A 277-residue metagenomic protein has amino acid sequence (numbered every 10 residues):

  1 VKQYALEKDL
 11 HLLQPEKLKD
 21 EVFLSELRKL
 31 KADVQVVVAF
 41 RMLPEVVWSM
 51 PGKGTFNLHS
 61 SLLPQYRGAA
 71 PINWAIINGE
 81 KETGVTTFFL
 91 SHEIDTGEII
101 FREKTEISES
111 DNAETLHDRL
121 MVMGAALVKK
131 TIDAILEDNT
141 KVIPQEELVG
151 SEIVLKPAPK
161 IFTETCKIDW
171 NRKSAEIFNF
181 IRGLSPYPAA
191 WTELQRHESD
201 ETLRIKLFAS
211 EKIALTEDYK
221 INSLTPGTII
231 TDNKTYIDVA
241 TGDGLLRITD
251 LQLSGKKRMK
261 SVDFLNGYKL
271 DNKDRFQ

Functional and structural regions predicted by a protein language model:
V1-D33: N-terminal glycine-/serine-/threonine-rich beta1-alpha1-beta2 phosphate-ribose binding loop of Rossmann-like
K2-Q3, L27, V47-W48, S91 (+3 more regions): Short secondary-structure boundary/capping segments
P15, V38-F40, D169: Small/polar loops that bind or transfer phosphate-bearing groups
L18-V22, R67, R172: Short beta->alpha linker loops
D20, S49, N266: Phosphate-coordinating loops and pocket residues in cytosolic domains that bind phosphorylated ligands
A32-K160, E164: Donor/substrate-binding cores of folate-linked one-carbon enzymes
S151-Q277: Internal anion-binding site segments
